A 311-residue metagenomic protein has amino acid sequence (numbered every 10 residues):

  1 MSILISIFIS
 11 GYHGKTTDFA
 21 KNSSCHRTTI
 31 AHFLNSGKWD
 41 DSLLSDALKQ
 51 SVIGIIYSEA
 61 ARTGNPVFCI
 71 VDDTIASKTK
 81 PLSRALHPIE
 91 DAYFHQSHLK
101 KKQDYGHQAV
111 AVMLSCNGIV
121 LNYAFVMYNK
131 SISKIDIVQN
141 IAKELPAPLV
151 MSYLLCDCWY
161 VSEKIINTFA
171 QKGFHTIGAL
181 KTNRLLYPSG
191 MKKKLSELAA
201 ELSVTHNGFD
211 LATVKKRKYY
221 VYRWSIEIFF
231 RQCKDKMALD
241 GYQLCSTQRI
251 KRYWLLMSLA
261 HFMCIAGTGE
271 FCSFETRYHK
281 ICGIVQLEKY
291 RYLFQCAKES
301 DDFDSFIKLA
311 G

Functional and structural regions predicted by a protein language model:
M1, H98-Y105, Q243-W254: Structural motif
M1-L44, L48-K49: Gly/serine-rich nucleotide phosphate-binding loop at the start of the catalytic core of nucleotide/ADP-ribose-handling
S36-N117: Active-site-proximal, Lys/Arg-enriched surface segment that forms a nucleic-acid-binding/basic interface patch
L48-I53, A61, V67, L293-G311: Long, charge-rich low-complexity segments
I75, K216-L244: Short amphipathic alpha-helical "interface-anchor" segments enriched in bulky aromatics
F125-V214, K218, I307: An internal, acidic/charged active-site-proximal segment that coordinates divalent cations and/or engages
D240-F294: Basic, amphipathic alpha-helical segments enriched in Lys/Arg and hydrophobic/aromatic residues
